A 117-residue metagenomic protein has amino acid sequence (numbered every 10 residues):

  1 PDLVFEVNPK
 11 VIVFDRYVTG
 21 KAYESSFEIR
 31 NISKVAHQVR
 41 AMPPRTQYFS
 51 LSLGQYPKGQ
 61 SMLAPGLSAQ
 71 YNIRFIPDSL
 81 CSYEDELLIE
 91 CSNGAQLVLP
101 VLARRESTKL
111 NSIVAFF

Functional and structural regions predicted by a protein language model:
P1-I32, R74, R104-R105, K109-F117: Beta-sheet-dominated interaction scaffolds and their linkers
P1-N8, I32-N72, S112: Surface-exposed binding patches on compact interaction domains or structured appendages
F27, C81-N93: A short beta-strand micro-motif common to beta-rich folds, especially ectodomain repeats
I32-V35, S79, N93: Short, acidic/polar linear motifs in exposed loop/turn regions
N72-L80: Extracellular/luminal low-complexity segments enriched in Ser/Thr/Pro
Q96-E106: C-terminal edge beta-strand
